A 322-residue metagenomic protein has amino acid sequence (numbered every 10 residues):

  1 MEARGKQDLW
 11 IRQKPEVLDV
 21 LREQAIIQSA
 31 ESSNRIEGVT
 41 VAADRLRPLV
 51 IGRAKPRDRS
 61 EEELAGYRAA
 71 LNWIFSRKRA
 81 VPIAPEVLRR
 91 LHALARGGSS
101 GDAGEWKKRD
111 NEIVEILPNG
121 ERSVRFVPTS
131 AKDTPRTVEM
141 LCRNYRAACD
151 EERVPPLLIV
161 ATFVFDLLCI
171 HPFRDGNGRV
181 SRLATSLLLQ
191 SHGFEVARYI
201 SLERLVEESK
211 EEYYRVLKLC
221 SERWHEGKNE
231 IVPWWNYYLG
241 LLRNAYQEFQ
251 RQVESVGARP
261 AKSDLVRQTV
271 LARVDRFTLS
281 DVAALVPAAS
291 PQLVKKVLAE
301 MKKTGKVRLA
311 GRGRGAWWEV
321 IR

Functional and structural regions predicted by a protein language model:
M1-R322: FIC/Doc superfamily catalytic core
